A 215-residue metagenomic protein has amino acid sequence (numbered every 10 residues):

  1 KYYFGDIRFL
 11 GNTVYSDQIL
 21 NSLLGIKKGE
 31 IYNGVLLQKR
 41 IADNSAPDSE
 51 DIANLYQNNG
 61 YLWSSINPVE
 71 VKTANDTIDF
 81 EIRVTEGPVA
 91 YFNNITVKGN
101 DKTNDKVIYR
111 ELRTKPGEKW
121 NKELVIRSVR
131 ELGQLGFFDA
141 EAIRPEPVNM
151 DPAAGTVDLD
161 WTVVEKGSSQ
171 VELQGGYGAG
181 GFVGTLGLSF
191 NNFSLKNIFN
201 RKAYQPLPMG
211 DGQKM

Functional and structural regions predicted by a protein language model:
K1-G181, I198-K214: Periplasmic polypeptide-binding modules associated with outer-membrane biogenesis and secretion
G175, L186-F190: Residues on the lipid-exposed face of transmembrane beta-strands in outer-membrane beta-barrel proteins
G180-F182, F190-S194: C-terminal, active-site-flanking charged/polar segments
G187, K196-N197: Hydrophobic alpha-helical membrane segments
